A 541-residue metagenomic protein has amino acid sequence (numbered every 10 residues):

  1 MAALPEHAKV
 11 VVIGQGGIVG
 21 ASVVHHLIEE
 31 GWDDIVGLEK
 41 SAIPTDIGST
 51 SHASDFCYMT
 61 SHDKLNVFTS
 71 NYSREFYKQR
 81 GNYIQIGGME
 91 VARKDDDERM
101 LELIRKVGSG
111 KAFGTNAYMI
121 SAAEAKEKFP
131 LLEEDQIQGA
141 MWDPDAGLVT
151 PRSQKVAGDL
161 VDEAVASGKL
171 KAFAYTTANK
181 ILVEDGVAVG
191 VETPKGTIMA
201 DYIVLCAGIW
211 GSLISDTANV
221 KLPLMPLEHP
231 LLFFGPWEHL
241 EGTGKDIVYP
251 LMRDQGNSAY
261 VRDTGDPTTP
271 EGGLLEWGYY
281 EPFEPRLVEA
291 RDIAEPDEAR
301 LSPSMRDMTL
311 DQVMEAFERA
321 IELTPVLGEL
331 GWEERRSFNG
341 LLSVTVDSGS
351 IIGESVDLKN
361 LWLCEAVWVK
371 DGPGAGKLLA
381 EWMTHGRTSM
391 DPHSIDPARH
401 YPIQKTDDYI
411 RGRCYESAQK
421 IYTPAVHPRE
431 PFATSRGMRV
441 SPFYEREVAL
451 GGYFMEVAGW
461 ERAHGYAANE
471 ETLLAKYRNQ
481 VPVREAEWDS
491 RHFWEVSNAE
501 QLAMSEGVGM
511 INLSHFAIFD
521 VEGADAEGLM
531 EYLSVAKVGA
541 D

Functional and structural regions predicted by a protein language model:
A8-V36: N-terminal Rossmann-like FAD-binding beta1-loop-alpha1 element of flavoenzymes
S22, Y58, K180-M308, E315-E318 (+4 more regions): Flavin-dependent oxidoreductases
I28-T50: Glycine-rich FAD pyrophosphate-binding loop
A53-K128, G256-V261, T268-E271, Y415-T434 (+1 more regions): Dinucleotide-binding Rossmann-like beta1-alpha1 core, especially the glycine-rich loop that anchors the ADP
Q79, I84, D95-A174, K180-V187 (+2 more regions): Flavin (FAD/FMN) cofactor-binding and adjacent substrate-gating region of FAD-dependent oxidoreductase domains
G256, V288-E289, P296-S435: C-terminal catalytic lobe of FAD-dependent flavoproteins
Y401-D541: Glycine/proline-enriched, intrinsically flexible loops and inter-domain linkers
